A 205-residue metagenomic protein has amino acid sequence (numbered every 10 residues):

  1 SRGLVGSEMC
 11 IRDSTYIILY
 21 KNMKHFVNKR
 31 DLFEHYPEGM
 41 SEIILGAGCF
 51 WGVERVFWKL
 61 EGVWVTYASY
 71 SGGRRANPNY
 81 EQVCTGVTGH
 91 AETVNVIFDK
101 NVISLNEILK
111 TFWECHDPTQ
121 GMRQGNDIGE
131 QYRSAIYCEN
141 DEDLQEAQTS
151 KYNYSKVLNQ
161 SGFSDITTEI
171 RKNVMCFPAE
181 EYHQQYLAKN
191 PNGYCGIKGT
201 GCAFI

Functional and structural regions predicted by a protein language model:
G3-I11: Short, small-residue-biased leader/transition segments that mark boundaries at the very start of proteins
Y16-I205: Flexible coil/turn and secondary-structure edge motifs
